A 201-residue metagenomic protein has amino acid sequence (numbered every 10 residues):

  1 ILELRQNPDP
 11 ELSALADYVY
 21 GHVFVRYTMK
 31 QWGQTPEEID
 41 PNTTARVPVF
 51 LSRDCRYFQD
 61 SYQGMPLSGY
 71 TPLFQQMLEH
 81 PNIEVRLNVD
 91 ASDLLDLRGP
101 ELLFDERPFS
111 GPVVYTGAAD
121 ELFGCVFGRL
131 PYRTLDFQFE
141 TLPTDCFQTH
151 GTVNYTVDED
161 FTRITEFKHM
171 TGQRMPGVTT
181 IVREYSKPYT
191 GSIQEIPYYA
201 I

Functional and structural regions predicted by a protein language model:
I1-P112: Active-site/ligand-binding neighborhood in enzyme catalytic cores
K30, Q34, G111, D120-I201: C-terminal segments that line or cap access tunnels to active or ligand-binding sites in enzymes and enzyme-associated
T116-A118: Glycine-rich, N-terminal phosphate-binding loop of Rossmann-like dinucleotide-binding domains
